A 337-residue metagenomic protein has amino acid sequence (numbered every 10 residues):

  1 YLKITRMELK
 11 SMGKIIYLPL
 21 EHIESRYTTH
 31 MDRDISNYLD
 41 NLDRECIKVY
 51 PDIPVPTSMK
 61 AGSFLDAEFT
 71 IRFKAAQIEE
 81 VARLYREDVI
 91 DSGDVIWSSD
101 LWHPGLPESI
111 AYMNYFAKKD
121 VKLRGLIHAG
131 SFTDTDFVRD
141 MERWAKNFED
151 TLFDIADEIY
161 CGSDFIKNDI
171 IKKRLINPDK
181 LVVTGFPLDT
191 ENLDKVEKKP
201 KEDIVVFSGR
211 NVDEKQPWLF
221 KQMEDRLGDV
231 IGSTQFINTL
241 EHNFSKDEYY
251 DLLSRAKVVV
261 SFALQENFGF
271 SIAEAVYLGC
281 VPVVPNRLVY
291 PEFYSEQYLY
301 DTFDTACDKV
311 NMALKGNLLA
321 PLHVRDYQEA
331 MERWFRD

Functional and structural regions predicted by a protein language model:
E8-G105: N-terminal pre-catalytic "stem/leader" segment of glycosyltransferase-like enzymes
V95-W102, M113-D136: Active-site proximal beta-strand in glycosyltransferases
R139-I159: Membrane-proximal helix-turn-helix segments that form the acceptor-binding/catalytic region of lipid-linked
D154-K172, I176-D194: Donor nucleotide-sugar binding/catalytic pocket of nucleotide-sugar-dependent glycosyltransferases
D189-G228: Conserved donor-binding/catalytic core segment of Leloir-type glycosyltransferases
L264: Aromatic "clamp/platform" in nucleotide-sugar-dependent glycosyltransferases that forms part of the donor/acceptor
V281-V284: Short hydrophobic beta-strand element within catalytic cores of glycosyltransferases and related nucleotide-activated
D304-D337: A charged, aromatic-enriched C-terminal amphipathic alpha-helix characteristic of glycosyltransferases across folds
